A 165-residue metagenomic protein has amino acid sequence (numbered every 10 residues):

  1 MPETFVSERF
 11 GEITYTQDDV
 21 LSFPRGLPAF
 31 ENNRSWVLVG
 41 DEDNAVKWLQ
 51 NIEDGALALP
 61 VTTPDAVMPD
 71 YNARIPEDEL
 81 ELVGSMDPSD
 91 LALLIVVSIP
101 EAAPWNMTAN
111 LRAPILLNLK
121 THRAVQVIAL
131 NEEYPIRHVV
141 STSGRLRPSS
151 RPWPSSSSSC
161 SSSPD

Functional and structural regions predicted by a protein language model:
P2-M68, P88-D165: Long, compositionally biased stretches
D70-I75: Extended catalytic/binding region for NAD+/ADP-ribose chemistry, centered on the ART fold
E77-D87: Short active-site loop/helix that positions an aromatic residue
